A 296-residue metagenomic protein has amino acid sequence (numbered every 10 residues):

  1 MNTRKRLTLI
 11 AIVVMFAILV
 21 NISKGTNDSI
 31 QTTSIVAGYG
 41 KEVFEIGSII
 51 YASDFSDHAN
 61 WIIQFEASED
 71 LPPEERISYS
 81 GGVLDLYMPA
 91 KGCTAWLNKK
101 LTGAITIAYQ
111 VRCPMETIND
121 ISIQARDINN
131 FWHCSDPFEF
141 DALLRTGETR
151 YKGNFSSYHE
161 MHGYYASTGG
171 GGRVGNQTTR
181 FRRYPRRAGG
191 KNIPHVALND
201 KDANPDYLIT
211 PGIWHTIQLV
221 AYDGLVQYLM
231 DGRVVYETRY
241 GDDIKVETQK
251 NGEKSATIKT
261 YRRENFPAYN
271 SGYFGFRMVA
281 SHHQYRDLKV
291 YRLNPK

Functional and structural regions predicted by a protein language model:
I30-S68: Extracellular carbohydrate-recognition regions
F55, L288-V290: Extracellular beta-strand elements of beta-rich domains used for carbohydrate recognition/degradation or cell-matrix
F55, Y109, I209-K259: Carbohydrate-binding surfaces in secreted/extracellular proteins
E74-G92: Short carbohydrate-recognition loop motifs
M88-A188: Secretory/extracellular carbohydrate-interaction modules and structurally similar beta-sandwich "look-alikes"
C93-K99, A203-L208, G275: Beta-strand-rich interaction surfaces with strong enrichment in secreted/lumenal proteins
G190-T216: Short, aromatic/His-centered strand-loop micro-motif at the edge of beta-sheets
Y240-Q284: Flexible glycan-contacting loops in extracellular carbohydrate-active proteins
